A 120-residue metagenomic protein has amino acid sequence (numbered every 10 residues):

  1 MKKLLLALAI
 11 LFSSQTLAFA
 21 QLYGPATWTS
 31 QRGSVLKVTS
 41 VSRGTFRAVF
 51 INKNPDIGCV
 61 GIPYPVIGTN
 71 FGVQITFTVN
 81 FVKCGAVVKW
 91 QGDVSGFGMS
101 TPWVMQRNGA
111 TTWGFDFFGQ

Functional and structural regions predicted by a protein language model:
L4-S14: Sec-dependent N-terminal signal peptides
T16-A20: Sec/Tat signal peptide C-region and signal peptidase I cleavage site
Q21-S95, P102-Q120: Central antiparallel beta-sheet cores of small beta-barrel/beta-sandwich binding domains
